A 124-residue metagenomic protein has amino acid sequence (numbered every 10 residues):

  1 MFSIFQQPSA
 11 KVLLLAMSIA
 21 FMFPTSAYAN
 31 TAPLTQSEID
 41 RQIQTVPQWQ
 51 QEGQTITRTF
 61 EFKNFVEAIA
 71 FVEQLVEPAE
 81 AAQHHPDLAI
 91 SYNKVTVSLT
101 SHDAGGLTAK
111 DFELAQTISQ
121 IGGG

Functional and structural regions predicted by a protein language model:
F2-L14: Bacterial N-terminal signal peptides that target proteins for export
L13-P24: Bacterial N-terminal signal peptides
T25-G124: Conserved, structured core segments of small domains
